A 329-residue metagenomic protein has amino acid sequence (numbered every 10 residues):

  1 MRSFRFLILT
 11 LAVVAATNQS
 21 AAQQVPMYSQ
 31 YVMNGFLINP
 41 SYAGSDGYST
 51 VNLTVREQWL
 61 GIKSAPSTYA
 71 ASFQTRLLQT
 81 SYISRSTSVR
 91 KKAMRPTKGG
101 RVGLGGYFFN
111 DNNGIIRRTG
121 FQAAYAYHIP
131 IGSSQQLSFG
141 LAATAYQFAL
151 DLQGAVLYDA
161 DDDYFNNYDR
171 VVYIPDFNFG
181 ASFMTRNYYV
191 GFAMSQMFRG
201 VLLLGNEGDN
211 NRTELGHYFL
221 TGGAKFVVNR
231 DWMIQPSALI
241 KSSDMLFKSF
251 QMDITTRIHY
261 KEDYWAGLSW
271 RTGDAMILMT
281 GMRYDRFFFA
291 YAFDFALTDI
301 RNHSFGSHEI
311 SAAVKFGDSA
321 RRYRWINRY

Functional and structural regions predicted by a protein language model:
M1-I8: Bacterial N-terminal signal peptides that target proteins for export
I8-A15: Bacterial N-terminal signal peptides
T17-A22: Sec/Tat signal peptide C-region and signal peptidase I cleavage site
Q23-Y329: Subset of outer-membrane beta-barrel
